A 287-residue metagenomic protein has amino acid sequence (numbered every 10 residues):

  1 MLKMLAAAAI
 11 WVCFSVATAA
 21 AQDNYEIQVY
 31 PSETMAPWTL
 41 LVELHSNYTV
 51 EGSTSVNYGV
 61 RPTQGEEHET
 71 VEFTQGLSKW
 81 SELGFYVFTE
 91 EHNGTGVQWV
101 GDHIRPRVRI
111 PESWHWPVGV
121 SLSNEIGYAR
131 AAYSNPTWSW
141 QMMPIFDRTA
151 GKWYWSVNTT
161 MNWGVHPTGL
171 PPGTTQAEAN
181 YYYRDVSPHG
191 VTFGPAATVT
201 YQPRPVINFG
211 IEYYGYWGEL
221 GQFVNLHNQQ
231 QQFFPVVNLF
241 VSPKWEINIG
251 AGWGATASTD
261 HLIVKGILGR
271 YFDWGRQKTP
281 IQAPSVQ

Functional and structural regions predicted by a protein language model:
K3-V16: Bacterial N-terminal signal peptides
A21-Q287: Transmembrane beta-barrel domains of Gram-negative outer membranes and organellar outer membranes
